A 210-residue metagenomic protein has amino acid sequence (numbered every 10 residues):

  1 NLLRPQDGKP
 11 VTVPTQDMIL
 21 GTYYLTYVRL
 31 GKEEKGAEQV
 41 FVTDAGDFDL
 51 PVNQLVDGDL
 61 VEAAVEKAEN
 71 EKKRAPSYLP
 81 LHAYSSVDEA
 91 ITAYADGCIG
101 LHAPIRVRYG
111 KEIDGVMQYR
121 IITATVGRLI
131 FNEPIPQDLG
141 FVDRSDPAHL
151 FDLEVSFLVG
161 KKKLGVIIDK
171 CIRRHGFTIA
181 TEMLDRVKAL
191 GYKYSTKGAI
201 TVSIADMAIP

Functional and structural regions predicted by a protein language model:
N1-P51, L55-P210: Feature marking long nucleic-acid-engaging regions of large polymerase/nuclease enzymes
